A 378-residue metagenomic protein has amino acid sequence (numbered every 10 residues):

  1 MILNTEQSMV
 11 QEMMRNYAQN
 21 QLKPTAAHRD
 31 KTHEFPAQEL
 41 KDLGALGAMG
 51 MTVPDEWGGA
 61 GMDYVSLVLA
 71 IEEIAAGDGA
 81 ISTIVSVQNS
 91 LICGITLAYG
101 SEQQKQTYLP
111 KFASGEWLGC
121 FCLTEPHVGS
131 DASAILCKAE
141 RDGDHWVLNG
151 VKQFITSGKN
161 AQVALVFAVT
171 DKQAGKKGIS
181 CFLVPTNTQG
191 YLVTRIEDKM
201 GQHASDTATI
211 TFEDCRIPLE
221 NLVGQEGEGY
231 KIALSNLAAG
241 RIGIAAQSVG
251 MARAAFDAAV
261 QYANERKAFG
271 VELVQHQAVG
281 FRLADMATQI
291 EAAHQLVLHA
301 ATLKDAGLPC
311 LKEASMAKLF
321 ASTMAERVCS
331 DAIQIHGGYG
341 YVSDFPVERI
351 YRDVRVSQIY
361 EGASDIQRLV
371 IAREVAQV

Functional and structural regions predicted by a protein language model:
M1-V87, Y99-Q104, K111-E116, D131-A132 (+4 more regions): Alpha-helical interface subdomain recognition
G47, I71-A75, A168, V184-Q189 (+1 more regions): Short Ser/Thr-interspersed hydrophobic loop/turn segments at strand-loop and sheet-helix junctions that line or gate
F112, H127-S130, F154-S157, D171-Q173 (+1 more regions): Short Gly/Pro-enriched turn/cap motifs at secondary-structure boundaries
G115-L123: A short, Trp-centered hydrophobic/proline-enriched beta-strand micro-motif
C120, A134-K138, H145, V163-F167 (+2 more regions): Conserved hydrophobic/aromatic beta-strand scaffold that supports enzyme active sites
A134, Q189-P218: Flexible, small-/acidic-enriched active-site or ligand-binding loops
H145, N149-V193: A short core secondary-structure module
I210-I232: A short, charged helix-loop
